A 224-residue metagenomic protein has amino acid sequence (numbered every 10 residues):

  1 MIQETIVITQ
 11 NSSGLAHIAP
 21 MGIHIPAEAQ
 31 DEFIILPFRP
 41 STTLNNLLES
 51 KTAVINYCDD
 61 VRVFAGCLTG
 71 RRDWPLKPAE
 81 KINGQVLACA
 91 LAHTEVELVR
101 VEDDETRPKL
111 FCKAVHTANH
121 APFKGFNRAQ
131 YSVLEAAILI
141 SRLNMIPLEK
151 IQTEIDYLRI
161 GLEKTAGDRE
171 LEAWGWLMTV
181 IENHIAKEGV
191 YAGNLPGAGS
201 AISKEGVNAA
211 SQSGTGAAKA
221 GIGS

Functional and structural regions predicted by a protein language model:
M1-H93, E97-G199, I222-S224: Basic, polyanion-binding surface patches
G206, G216-G223: Intrinsic disorder/low-complexity segments
